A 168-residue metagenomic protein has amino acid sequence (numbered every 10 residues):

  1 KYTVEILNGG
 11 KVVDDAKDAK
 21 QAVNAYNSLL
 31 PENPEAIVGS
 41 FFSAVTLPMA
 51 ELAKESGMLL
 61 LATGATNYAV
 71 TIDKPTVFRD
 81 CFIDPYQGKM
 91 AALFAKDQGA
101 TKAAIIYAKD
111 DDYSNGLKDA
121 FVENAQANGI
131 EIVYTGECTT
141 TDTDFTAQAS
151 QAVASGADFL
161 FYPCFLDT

Functional and structural regions predicted by a protein language model:
K1, N8-K11, K17-K20, K54 (+6 more regions): Context-gated lysine
Y2-A69, C138-F145, D167-T168: Beta-alpha junction/loop-to-helix N-cap segments that form part of ligand/metal-binding clefts
Y2-E5, E32-I37, E55-L60, D73-T76 (+3 more regions): Loop/turn elements at helix/coil->beta-strand transitions in domains of secreted/extracellular proteins
I6-V13, A50-L52, R79-I83, K102-A108 (+2 more regions): Noncatalytic linker/hinge segments flanking ATPase motor cores
V23-Y26, P34, T46-K54, K74 (+6 more regions): Extracytoplasmic/secreted envelope proteins and their assembly/folding machinery, especially bacterial periplasmic
V77-T140, F159: An alpha-beta-alpha
D110, F165-D167: Glycine-rich beta-alpha junction loops
